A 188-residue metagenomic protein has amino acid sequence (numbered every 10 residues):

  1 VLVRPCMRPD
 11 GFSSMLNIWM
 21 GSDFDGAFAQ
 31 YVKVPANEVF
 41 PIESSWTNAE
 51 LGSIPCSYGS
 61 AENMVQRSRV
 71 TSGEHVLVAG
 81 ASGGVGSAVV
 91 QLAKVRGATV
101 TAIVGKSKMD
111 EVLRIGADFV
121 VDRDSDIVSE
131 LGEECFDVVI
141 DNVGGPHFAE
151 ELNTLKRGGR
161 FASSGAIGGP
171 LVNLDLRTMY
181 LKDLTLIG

Functional and structural regions predicted by a protein language model:
V1-F40: Glycine-rich phosphate/adenylate-binding loop and adjacent beta-alpha elements of nucleotide- or dinucleotide-binding
L2, D137-I140, A162: N-terminal Rossmann-like NAD(P) cofactor-binding module of classical short-chain dehydrogenase/reductase
V3-P5, G80, V104, G165: Conserved "cap/hinge" positions at secondary-structure junctions
L16-N17, V104, V143-G188: Glycine-rich phosphate-binding loop and adjacent beta-alpha segment of Rossmann(oid) nucleotide-cofactor-binding
A29, G73, A117, C135-F136: Local beta-strand N-terminus motif with an aromatic residue
P35, I115-G116, R157, K182: Short, structured coil segments at secondary-structure junctions
W46-S125: Mid-domain Rossmann-like dinucleotide-binding core that forms the NAD(H)/NADP(H) cofactor-binding site
S125-E134: Short amphipathic alpha-helix with an adjacent loop that forms part of the alpha/beta core around
